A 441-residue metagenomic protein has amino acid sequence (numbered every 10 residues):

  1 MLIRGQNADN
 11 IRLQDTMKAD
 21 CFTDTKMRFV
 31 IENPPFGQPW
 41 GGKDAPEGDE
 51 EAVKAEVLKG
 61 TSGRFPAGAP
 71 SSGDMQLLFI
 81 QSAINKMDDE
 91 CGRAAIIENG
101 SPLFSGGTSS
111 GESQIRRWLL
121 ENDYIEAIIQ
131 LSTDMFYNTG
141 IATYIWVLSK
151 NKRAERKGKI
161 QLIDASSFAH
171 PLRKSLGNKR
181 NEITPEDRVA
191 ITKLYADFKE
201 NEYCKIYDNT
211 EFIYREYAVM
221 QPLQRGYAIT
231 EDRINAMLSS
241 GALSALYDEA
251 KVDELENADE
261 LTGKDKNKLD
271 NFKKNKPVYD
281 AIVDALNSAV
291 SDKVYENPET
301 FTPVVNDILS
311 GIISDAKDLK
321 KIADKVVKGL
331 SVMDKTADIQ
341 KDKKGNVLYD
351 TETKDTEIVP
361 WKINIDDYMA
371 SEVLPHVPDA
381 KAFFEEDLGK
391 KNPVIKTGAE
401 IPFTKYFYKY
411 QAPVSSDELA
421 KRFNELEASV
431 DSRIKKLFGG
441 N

Functional and structural regions predicted by a protein language model:
M1-T25: S-adenosyl-L-methionine
D20, D24-K436: A conserved structural/catalytic subdomain of Rossmann-like adenosyl-cofactor enzymes
G439-N441: Short acidic DE-rich linear segments
